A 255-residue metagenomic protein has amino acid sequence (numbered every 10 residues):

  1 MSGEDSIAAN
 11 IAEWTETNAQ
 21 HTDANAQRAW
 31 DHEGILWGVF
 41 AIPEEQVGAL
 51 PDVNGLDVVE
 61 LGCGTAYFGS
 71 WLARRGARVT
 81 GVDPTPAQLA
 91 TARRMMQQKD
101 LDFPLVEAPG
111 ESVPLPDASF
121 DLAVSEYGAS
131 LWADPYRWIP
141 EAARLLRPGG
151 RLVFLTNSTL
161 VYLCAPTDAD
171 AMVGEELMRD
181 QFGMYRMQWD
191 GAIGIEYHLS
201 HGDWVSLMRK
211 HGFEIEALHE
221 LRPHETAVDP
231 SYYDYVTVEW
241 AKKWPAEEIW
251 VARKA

Functional and structural regions predicted by a protein language model:
M1-R28: N-terminal, positively charged/glycine-rich alpha-helical extensions of SAM-dependent methyltransferases
R28-L56: Conserved alpha-helix/loop element of class I SAM-dependent methyltransferases that forms part of the SAM/SAH-binding
D57-S112: Class I SAM-dependent methyltransferase SAM/SAH-binding core
E111-L122: A short acidic, Gly/Pro-enriched loop at the edge of an enzyme's catalytic core that lines a small-molecule cofactor
L122-Y136: A short SAM/SAH-binding and catalytic strip from SAM-dependent methyltransferases
Y136-R151: A short glycine-rich, Lys/Arg-flanked "PGG" loop and its adjoining helix->strand segment in the class I
R151-M184: Conserved class I S-adenosyl-L-methionine
I195-L218: Short alpha-helix
